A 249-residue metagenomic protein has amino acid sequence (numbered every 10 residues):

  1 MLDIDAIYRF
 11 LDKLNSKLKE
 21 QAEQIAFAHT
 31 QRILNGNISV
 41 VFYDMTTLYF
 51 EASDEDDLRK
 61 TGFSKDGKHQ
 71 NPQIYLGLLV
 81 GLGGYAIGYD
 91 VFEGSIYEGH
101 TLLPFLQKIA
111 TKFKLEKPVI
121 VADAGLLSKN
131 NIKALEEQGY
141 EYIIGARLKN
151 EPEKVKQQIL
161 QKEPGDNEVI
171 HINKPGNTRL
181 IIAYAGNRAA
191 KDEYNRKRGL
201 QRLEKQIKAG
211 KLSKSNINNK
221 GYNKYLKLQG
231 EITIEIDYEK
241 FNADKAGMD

Functional and structural regions predicted by a protein language model:
M1-D249: Anion-binding and metal-coordination hotspots
